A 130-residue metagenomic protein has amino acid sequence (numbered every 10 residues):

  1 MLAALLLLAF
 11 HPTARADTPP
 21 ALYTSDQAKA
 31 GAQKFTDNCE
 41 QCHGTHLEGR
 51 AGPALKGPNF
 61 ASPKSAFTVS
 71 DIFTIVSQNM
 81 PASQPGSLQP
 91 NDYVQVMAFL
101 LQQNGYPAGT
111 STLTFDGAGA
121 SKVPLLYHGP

Functional and structural regions predicted by a protein language model:
M1-A9: Bacterial N-terminal signal peptides
P12-K34: Electrostatic cytochrome c docking/interface patches
D17, G52-F60, T114-A118: Short linear capping/connector segments at secondary-structure termini
S25-K29, H46-Q78: Gly/Gly-Pro-rich "capping" loops immediately C-terminal to redox-active cysteine motifs in periplasmic/lumenal
G31-T45, V96, L100: The canonical Cys-X-X-Cys-His
P85-P130: Flexible coil segments in periplasmic/lumen-exposed cytochrome c-class electron-transfer proteins
